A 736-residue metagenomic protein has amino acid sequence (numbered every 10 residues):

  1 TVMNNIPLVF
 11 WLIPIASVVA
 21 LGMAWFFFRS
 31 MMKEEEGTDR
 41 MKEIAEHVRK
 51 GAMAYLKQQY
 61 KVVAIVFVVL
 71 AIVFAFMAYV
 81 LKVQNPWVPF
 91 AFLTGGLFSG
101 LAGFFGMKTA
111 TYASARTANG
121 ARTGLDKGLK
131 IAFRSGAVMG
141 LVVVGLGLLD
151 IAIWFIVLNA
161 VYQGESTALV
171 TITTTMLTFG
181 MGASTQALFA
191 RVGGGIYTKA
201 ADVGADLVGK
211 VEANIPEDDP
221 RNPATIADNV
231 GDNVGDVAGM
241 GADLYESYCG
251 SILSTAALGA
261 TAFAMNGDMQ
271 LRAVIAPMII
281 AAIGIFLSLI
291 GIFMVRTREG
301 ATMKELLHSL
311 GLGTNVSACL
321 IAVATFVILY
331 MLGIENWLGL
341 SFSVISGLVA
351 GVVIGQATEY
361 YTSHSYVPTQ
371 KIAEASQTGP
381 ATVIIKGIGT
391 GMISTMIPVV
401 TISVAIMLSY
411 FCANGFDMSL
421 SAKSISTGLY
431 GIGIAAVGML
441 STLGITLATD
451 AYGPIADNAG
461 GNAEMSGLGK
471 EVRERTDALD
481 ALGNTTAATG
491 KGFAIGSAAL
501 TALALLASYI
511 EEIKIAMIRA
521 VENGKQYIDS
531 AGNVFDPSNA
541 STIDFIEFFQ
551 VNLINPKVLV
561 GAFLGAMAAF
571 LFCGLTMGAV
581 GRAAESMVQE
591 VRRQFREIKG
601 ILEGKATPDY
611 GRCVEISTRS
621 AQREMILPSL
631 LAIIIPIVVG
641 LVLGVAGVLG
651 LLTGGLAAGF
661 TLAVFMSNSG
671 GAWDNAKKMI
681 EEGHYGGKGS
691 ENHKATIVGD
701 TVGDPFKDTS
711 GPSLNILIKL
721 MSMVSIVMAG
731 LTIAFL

Functional and structural regions predicted by a protein language model:
V2-L736: Hydrophobic packing and interface segments
